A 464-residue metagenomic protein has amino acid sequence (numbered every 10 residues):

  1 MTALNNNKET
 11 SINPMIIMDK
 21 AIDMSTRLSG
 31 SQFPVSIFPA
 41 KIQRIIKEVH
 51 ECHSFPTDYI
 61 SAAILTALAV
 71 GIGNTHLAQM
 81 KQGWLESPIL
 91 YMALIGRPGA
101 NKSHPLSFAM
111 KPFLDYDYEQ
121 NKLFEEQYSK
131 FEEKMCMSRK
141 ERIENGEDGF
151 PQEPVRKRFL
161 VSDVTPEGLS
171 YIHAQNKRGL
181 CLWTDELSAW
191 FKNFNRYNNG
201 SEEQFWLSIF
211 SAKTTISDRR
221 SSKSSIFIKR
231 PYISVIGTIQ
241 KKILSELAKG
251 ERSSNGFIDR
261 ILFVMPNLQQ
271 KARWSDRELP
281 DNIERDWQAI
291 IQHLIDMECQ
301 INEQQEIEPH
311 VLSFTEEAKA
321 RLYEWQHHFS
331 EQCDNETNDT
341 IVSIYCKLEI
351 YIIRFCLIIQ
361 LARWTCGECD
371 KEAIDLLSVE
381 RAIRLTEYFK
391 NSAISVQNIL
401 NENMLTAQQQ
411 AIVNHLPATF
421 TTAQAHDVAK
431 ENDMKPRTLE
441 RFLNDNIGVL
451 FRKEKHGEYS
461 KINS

Functional and structural regions predicted by a protein language model:
T2-S464: Phosphate-handling catalytic cores of nucleic-acid transaction enzymes
